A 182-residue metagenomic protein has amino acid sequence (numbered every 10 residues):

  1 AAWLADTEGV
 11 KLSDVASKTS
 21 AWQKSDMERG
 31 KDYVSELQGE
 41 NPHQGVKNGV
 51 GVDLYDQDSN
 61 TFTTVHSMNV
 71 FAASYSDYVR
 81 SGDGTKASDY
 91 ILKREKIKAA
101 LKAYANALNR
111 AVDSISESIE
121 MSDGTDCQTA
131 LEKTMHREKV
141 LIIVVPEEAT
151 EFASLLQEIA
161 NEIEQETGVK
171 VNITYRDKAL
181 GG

Functional and structural regions predicted by a protein language model:
W3-G182: Catalytic toxin/effector domains delivered as secreted proteins or via bacterial secretion systems
